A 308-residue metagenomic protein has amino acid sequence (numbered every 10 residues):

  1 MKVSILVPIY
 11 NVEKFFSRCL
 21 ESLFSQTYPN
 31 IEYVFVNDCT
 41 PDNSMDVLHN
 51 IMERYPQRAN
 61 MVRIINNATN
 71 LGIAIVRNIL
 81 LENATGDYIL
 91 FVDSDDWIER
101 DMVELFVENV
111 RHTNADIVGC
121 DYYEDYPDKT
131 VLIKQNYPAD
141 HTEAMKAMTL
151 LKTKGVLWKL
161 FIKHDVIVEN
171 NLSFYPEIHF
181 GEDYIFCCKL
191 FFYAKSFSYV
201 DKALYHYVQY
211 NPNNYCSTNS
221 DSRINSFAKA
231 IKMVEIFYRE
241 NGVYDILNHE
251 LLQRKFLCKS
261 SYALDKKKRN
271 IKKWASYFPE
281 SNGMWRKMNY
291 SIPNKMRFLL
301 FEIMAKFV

Functional and structural regions predicted by a protein language model:
M1-A230, M296-F307: Nucleotide-sugar donor-binding/catalytic module of glycosyltransferases that assemble extracellular/cell-envelope
S220-R223, Y244-N248, K267-I271: Residue-level recognition of alpha-helical structural elements
A228-H249, W285: C-terminal, non-catalytic tails of nucleotide-sugar-dependent glycosyltransferases
Y238-N241, Y262-K267: Secondary-structure edge/capping motif, primarily at the C-terminal ends of alpha-helices and the immediately following
N241-Q253, Y290-M296: Structural motif
L252-Y262: Amphipathic alpha-helical repeat scaffolds of TPR domains
D265-V308: Membrane-interface aromatic/basic loop that binds lipid-linked glycans or pyrophosphate carriers, typified by
